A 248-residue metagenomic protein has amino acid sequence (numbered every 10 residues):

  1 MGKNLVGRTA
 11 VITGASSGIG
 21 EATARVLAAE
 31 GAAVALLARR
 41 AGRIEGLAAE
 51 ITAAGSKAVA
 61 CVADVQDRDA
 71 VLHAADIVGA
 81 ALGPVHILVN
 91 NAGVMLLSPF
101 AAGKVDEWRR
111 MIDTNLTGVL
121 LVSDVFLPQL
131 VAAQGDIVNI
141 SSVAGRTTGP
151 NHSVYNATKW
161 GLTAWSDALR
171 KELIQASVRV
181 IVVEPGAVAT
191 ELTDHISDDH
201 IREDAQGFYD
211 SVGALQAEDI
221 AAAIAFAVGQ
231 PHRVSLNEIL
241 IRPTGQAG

Functional and structural regions predicted by a protein language model:
T9, S16-S17: Conserved glycine-rich cofactor-binding loop
A32-L47: Conserved glycine-rich Rossmann-like NAD(P)H-binding loop of the short-chain dehydrogenase/reductase
A41-G42, V62-A74, V105: The beta1-alpha1 cofactor-binding region of Rossmann-like NAD(H)/NADP(H)-dependent oxidoreductases
P99-F100, K104-I112: Substrate-binding pocket helix/loop in short-chain dehydrogenase/reductase
S123, T158: Active-site helix of classical SDR
S142: Residue(s) in the substrate-gating loop at a strand-loop-helix junction that position the organic substrate next
V182-V183, R202-G248: C-terminal helical subdomain
